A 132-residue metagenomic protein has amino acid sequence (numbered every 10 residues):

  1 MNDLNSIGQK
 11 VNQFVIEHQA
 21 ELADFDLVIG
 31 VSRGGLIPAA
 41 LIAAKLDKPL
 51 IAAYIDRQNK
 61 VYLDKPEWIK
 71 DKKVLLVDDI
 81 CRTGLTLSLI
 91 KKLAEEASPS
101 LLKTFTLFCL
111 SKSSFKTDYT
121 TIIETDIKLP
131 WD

Functional and structural regions predicted by a protein language model:
M1-D132: PRPP-associated nucleotide enzymes
